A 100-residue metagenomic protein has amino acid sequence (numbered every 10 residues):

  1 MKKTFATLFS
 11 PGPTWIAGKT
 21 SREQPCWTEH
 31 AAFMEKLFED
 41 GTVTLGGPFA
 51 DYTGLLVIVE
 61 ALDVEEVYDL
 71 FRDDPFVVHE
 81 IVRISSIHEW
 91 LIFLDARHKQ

Functional and structural regions predicted by a protein language model:
M1-Q100: Conserved, structured core segments of small domains
